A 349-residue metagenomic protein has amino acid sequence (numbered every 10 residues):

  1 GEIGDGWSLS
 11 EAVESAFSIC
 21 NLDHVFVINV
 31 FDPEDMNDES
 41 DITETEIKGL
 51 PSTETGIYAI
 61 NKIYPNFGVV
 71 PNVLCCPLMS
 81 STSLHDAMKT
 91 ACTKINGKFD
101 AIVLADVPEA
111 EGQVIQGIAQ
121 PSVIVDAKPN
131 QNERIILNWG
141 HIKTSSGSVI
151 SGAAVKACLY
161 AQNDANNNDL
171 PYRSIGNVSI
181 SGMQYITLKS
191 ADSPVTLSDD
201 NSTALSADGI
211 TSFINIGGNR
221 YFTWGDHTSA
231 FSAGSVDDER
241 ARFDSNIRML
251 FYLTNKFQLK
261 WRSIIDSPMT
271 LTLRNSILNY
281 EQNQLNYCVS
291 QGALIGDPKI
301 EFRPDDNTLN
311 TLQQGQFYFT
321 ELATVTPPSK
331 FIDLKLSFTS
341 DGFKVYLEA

Functional and structural regions predicted by a protein language model:
G1-A349: Surface-exposed assembly/interface segments
